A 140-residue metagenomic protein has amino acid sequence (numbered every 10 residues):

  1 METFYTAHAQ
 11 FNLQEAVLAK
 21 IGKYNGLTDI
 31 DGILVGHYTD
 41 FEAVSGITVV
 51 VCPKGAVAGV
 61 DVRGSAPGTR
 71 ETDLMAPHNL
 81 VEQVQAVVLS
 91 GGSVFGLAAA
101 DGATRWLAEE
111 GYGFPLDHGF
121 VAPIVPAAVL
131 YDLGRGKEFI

Functional and structural regions predicted by a protein language model:
F4-I140: Alpha/propeptide regions of enzymes that mature by internal proteolysis
